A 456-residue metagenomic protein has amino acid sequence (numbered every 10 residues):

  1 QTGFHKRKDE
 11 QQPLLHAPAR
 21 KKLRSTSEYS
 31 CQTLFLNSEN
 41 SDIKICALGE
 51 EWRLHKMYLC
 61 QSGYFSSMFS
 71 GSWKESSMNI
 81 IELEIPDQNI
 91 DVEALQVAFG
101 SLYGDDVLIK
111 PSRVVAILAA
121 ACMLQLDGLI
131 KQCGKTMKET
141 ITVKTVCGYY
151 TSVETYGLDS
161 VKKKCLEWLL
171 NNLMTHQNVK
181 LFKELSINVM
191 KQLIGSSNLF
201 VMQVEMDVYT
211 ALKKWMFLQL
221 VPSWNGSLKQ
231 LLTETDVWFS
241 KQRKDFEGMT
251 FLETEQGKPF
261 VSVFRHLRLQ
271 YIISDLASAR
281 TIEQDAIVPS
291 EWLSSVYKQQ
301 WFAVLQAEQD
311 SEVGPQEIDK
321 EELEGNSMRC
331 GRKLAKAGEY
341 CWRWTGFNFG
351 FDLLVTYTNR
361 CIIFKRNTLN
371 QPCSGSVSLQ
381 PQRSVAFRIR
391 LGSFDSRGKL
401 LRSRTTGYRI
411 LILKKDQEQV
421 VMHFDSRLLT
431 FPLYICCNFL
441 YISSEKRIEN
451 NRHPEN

Functional and structural regions predicted by a protein language model:
Q1-R7, Y64-M68, V208, L391-S393: Short intrinsically disordered, low-complexity coil segments enriched in acidic
Q1-S27: Cytosolic, low-complexity regulatory segments enriched in Ser/Pro/Gly with interspersed Lys/Arg in eukaryotic signaling
P13, A19, Q32, I43-K44: Extreme N-terminal leader/anchor segments
R20, R24, Y58, E253-Q256: Intrinsic-disorder-associated interaction segments
E28-Q32, E39-S41, Y103-G104, C373 (+1 more regions): Eukaryotic intrinsically disordered and solvent-exposed regulatory patches
N37-T145, I187-F217: Canonical BTB/POZ domain core
I130-F302: Alpha-helical protein-protein interaction/assembly modules
S274, T281-N456: Terminal end segments
